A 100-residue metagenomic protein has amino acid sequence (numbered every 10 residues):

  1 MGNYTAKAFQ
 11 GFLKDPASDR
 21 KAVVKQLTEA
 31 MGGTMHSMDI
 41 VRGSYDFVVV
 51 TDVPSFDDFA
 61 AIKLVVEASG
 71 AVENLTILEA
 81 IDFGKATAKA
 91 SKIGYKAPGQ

Functional and structural regions predicted by a protein language model:
M1-Q100: A compositional/biophysical signature of low hydrophobicity enriched in polar/charged and small residues
